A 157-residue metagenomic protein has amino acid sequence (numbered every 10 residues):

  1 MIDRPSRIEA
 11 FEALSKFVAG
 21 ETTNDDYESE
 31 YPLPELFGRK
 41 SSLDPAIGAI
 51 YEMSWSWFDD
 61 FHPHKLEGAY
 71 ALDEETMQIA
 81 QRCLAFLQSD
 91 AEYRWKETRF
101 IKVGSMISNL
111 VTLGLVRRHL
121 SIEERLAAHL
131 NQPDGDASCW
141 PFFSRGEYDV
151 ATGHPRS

Functional and structural regions predicted by a protein language model:
M1-S157: Acidic, Ser/Pro/Thr-rich low-complexity regulatory regions and the short amphipathic helical interaction modules they
